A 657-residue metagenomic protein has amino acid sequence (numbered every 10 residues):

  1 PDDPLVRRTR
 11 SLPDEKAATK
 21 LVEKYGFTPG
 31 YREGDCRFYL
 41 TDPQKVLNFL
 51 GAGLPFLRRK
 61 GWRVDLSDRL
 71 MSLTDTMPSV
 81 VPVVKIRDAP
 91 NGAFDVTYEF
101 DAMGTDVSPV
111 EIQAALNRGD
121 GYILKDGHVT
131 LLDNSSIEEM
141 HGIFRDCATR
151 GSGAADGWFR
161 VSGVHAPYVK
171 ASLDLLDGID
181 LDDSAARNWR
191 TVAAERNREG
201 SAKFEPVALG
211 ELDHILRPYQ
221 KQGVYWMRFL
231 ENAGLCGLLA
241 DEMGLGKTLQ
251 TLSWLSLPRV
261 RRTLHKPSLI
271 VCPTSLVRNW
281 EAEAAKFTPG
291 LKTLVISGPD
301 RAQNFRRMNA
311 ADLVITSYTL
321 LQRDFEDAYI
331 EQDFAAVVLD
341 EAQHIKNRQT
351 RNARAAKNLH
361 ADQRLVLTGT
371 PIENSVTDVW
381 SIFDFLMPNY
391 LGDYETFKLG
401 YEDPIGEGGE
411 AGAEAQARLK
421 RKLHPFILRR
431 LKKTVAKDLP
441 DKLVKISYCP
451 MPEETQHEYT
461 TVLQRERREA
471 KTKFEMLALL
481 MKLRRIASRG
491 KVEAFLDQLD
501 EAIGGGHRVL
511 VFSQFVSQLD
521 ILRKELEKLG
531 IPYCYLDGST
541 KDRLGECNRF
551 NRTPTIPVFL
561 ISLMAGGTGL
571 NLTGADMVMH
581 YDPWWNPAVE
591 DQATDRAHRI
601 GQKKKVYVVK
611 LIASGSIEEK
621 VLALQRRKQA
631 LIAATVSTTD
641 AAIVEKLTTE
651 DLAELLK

Functional and structural regions predicted by a protein language model:
P4-Y25, P29, E33-G237, L264 (+6 more regions): Charged, low-complexity
R10-D14, E410-A411, D542: Short, solvent-exposed helix-helix connector turns and helix-capping sites enriched in acidic/polar residues
D88, Q113, A411, D438-L439: Replace "in large, NTP-powered and nucleic-acid-processing enzymes" with "in large, NTP-powered factors and other
H128-D133, G412, F495-L496: Charged/polar, low-hydrophobicity segments characteristic of intrinsically disordered regions and flexible loops
G178-G409, R418-K657: ASCE P-loop NTPase motor core, strongest for the SF2 helicase catalytic module
